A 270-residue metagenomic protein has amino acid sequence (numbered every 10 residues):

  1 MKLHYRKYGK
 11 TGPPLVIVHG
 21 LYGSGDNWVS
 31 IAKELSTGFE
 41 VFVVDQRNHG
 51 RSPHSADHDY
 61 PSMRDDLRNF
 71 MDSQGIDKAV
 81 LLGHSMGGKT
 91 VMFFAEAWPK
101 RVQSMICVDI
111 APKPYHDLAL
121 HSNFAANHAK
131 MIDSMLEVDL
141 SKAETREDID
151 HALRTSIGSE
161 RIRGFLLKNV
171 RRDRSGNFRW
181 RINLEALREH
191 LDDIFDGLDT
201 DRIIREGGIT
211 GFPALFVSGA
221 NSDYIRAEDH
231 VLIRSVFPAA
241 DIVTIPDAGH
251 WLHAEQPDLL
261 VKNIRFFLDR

Functional and structural regions predicted by a protein language model:
M1-L15, S36-F39, I76-K78, S175 (+2 more regions): Alpha/beta-hydrolase fold catalytic core
G12, G20-G23, S85: Active-site glycine-rich loops that stabilize anionic/oxyanionic intermediates across multiple enzyme folds
Y22-S30: Serine-hydrolase catalytic-loop signature spanning alpha/beta hydrolases and amidase-signature enzymes
V29-S36, F42-M86, T90, L118 (+2 more regions): Active-site loop/oxyanion-hole signature of alpha/beta-hydrolase fold enzymes
E96, R101-R146: Flexible "cap/lid" loop of the alpha/beta hydrolase fold
L140-F195: Conserved alpha/beta-hydrolase catalytic His-Asp/Glu region
R174-V236, D241-T244: Conserved serine/cysteine hydrolase catalytic core
A239-R270: Catalytic active-site module of serine/aspartate enzymes centered on a nucleophile-bearing elbow/loop
